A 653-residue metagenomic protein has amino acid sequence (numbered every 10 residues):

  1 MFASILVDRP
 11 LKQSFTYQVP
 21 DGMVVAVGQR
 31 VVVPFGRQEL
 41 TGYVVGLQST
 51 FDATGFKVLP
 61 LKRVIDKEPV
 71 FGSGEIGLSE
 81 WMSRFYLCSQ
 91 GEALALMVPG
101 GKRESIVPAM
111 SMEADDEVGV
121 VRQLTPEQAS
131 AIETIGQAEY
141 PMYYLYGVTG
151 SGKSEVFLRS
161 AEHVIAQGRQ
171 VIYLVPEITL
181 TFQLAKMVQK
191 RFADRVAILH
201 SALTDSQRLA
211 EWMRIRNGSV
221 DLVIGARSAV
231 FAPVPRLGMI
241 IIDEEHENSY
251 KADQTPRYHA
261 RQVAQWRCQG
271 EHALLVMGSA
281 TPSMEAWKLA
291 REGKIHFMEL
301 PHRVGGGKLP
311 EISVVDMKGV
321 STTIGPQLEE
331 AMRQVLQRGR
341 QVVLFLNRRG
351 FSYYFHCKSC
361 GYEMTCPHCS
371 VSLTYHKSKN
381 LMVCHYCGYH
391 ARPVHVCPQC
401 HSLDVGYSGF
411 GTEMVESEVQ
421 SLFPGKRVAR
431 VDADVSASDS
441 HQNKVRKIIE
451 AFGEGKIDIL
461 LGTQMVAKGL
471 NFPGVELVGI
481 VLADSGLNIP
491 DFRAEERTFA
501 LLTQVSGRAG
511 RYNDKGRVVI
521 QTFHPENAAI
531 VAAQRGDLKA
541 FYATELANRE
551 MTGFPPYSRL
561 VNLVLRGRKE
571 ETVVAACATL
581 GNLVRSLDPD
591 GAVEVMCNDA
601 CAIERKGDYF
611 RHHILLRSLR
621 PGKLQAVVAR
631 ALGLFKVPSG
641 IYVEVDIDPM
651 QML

Functional and structural regions predicted by a protein language model:
M1-Y143, P310-I312: Terminal, basic amphipathic appendages of nucleotide-handling enzymes
M23-V27, E570-A575, P621-V628: Short, conserved charged micro-motifs
V24, V33-E39, L87, W266-G270 (+3 more regions): Arginine/glycine-rich "motif VI" loop of SF2 helicases in the C-terminal RecA-like domain
P34-R37, E177, T552-F554, A602-R605: AMP-binding (ANL) adenylation modules
D52-R63, C601, R605-R617: Solvent-exposed, membrane-proximal periplasmic/extracellular interface segments of envelope transport and secretion
G77, G591-E594, L634-P649: Conserved short beta-strand edge segments in small beta-sheet-based binding/regulatory domains
T125, M142-V574, N582, S586 (+4 more regions): Inter-lobe coupling/hinge segments of SF2-like helicase ATPases
M596-G607, V643-L653: Short proline/glycine- and acidic-rich turn/helix-capping motifs at secondary-structure junctions
